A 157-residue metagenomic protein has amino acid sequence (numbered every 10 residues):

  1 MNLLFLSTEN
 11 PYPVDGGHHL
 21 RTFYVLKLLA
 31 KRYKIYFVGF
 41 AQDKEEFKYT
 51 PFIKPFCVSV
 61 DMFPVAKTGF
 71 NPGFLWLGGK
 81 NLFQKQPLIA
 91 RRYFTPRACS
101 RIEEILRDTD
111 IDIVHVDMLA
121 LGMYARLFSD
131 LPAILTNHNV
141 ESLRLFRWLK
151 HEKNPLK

Functional and structural regions predicted by a protein language model:
M1-F63, T109: N-terminal subdomain of nucleotide-sugar transferases
T8, P72-I89, I134-K157: Acceptor-binding helix/loop patch of EC 2.4 sugar-transfer enzymes, predominantly nucleotide-sugar-dependent
N10-P11, Q42-K44, A66-T68, L119-G122 (+1 more regions): Short, solvent-exposed loop/turn segments at secondary-structure junctions
Y12-D15, I89-F94, I111, K157: Short, flexible loop segments at the rims of nucleotide/cofactor-binding pockets, characterized by
V25, S100-E104, E141, L156-K157: Membrane-proximal helix-turn-helix segments that form the acceptor-binding/catalytic region of lipid-linked
L29-A30, R126-S129: Short, conserved loop/helix-junction motifs that constitute active-site signature segments in enzyme catalytic cores
F40-E104, D108: A conserved catalytic-core segment of Leloir-type glycosyltransferases
I102-L121, P132-I134: Short N-terminal targeting/anchoring amphipathic segment
